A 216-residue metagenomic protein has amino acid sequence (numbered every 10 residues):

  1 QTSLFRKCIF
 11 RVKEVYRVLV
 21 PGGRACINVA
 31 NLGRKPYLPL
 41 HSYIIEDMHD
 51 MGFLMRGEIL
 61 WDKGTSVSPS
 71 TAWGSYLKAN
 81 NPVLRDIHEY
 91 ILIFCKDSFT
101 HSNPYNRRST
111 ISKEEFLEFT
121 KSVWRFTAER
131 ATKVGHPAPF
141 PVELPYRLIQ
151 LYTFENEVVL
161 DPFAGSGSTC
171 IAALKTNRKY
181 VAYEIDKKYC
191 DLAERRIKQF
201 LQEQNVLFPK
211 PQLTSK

Functional and structural regions predicted by a protein language model:
Q1-L192: Core catalytic lobe of class I
E194-K216: S-adenosyl-L-methionine
